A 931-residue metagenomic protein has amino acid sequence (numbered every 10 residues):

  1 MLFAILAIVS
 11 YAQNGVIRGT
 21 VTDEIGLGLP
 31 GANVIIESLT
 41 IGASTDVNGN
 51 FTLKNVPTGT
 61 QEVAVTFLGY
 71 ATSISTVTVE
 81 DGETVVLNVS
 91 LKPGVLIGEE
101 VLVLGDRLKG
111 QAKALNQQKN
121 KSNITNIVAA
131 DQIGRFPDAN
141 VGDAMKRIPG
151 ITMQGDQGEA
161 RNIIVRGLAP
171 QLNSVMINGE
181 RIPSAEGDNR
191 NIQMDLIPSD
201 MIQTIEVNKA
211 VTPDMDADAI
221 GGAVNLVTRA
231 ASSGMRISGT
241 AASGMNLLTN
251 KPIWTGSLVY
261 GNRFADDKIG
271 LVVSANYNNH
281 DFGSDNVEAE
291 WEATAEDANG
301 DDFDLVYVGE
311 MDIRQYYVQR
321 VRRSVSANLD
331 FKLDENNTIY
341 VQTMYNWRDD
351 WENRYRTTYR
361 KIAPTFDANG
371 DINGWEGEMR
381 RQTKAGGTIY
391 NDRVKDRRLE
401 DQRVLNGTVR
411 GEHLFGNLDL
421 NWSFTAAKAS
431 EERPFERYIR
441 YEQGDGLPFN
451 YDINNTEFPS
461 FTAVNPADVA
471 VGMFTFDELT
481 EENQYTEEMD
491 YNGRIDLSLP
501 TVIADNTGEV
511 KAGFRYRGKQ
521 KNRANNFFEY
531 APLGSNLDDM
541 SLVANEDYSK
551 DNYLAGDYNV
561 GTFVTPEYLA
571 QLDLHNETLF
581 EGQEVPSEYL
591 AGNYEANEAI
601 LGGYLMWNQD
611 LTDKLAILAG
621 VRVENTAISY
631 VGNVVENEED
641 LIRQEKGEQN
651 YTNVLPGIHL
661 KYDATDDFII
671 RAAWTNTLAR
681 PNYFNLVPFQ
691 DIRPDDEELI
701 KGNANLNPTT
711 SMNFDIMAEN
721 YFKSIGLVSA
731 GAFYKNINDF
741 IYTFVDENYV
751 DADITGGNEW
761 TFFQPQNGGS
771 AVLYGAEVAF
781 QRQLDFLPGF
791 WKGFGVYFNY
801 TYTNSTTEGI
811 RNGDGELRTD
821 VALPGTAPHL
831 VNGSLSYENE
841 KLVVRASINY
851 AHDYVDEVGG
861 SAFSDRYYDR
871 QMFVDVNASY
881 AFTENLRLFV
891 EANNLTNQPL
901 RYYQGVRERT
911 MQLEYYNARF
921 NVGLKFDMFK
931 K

Functional and structural regions predicted by a protein language model:
T22-L27, A32-E37, T66-Y70, E80 (+2 more regions): Short, acidic, small-residue-rich periplasmic hinge/interaction motif at the N-terminus of Gram-negative outer-membrane
K54-N55, R181-K209: Short acidic/polar hinge/loop motifs at secondary-structure boundaries that mediate gating or recognition
V85-V89, V141-A144, R161-I164, M176 (+4 more regions): N-terminal periplasmic accessory domains that precede and gate Gram-negative outer-membrane beta-barrel machines
G142-R181: Extracytoplasmic beta-strand/coil segments of soluble accessory domains associated with Gram-negative outer-membrane
N250-A363, L405-G407, P656-I658: Transmembrane beta-barrel wall of Gram-negative outer-membrane proteins
I389-N406, E588, G592-A599, Q649 (+4 more regions): Outer-membrane beta-barrel signature, preferentially recognizing the C-terminal barrel domain of Gram-negative
Y734-N736, T755-Y854, T896: Gram-negative outer-membrane beta-barrel transporters
F794, Y850-V858, V876-K931: C-terminal beta-signal and adjacent terminal beta-strands/loops of Gram-negative outer-membrane beta-barrel proteins
